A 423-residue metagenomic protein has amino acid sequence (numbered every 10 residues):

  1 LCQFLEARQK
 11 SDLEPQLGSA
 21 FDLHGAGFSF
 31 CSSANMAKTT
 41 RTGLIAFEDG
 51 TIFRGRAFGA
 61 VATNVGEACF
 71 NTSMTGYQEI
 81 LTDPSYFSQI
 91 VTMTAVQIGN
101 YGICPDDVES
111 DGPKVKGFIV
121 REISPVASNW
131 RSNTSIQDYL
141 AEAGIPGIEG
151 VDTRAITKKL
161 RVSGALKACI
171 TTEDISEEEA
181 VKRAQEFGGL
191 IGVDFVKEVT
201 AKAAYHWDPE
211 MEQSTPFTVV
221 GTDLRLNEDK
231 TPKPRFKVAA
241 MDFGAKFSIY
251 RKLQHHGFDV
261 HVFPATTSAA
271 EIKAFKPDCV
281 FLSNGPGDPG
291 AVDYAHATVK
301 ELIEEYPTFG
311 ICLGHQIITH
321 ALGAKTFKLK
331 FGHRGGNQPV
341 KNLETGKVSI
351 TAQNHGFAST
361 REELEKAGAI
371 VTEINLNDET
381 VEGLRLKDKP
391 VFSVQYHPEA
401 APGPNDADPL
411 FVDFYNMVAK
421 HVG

Functional and structural regions predicted by a protein language model:
Q3-L5, L13, L23: Short hydrophobic targeting helices and cationic amphipathic motifs that mediate membrane/organellar targeting
G18, G25-G27: Residue-identity detector for glycine
A37-A239, F243-A270, A274-F275, P289 (+2 more regions): RNA-binding accessory domains that recognize and position tRNA/RNA substrates
M74, N354-S359, Y396-G403: Glycine-rich phosphate/pyrophosphate-binding beta-alpha loops
R235-A239, D259, P307, I350 (+1 more regions): Residues that mark the start of a beta-strand
A274, D278-C279, S283-I350, G356-A358 (+1 more regions): Cysteine-nucleophile active-site neighborhood
G346-K389: Catalytic beta-strand/loop cores that center a nucleophilic Ser/Cys/Thr and support acyl-enzyme chemistry
